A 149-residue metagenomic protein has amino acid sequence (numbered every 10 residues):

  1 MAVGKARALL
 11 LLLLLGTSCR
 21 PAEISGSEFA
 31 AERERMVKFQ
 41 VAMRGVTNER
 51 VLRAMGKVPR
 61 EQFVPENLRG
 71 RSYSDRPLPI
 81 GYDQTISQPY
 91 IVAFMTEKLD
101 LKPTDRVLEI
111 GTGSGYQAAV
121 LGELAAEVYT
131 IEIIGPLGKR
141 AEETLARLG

Functional and structural regions predicted by a protein language model:
K5, L10-S27: Bacterial Sec-dependent signal peptides at the C-terminal "C-region" and cleavage site
C19-N67: N-terminal auxiliary segments of SAM/dcSAM-dependent transferases
K38, S72-R76, I86-D105: Conserved alpha-helix/loop element of class I SAM-dependent methyltransferases that forms part of the SAM/SAH-binding
F39-R44, A54, V58-E61, K98 (+4 more regions): Structured segments of extracytoplasmic/periplasmic soluble domains in secreted or envelope-associated proteins
N48-E49, P89, G135: Alpha-helix N-capping/helix-start residues
G81-Q84: Glycine/small-residue-rich loop that forms an oxyanion/phosphate-binding "nest" at active or ligand-binding sites
D100-G149: Conserved nucleotide-cofactor-binding alpha/beta core module
